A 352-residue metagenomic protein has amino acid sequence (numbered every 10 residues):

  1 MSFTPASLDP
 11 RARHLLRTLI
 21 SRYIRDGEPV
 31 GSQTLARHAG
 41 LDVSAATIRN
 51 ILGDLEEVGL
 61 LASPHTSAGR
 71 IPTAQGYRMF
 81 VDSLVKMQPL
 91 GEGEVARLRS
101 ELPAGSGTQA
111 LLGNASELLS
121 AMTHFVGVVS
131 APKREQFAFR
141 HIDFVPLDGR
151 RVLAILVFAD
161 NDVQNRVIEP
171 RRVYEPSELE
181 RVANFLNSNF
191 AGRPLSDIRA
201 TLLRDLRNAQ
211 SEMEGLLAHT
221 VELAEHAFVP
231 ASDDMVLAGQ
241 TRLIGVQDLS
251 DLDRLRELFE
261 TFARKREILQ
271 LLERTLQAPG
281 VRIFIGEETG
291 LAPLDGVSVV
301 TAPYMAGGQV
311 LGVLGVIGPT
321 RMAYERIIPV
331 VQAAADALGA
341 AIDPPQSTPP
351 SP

Functional and structural regions predicted by a protein language model:
M1-F3, S21, V85-M87: Generic N-terminal leader/targeting and pre-domain segments
M1-R17: Short alpha-helical segments that sit at the start of domains
S2-T4, L61-T66, R321-M322: A short glycine/serine-rich beta->alpha loop
P5, D9, P29, D42 (+2 more regions): Conserved phosphate/pyrophosphate-binding and hydrolysis machinery centered on Walker-type P-loop NTPases, extending
P5-A6, L41, R70, R172: Helix-turn-helix-type domain boundary/helix-start signal
S7-L8, V43, P72, L90: Alpha-helical hairpin
L19, R25, P29-V85: N-terminal helix-turn-helix
R78, D82-G315, P319-P352: Intrinsically disordered, acidic Ser/Thr/Pro-rich low-complexity regulatory segments
